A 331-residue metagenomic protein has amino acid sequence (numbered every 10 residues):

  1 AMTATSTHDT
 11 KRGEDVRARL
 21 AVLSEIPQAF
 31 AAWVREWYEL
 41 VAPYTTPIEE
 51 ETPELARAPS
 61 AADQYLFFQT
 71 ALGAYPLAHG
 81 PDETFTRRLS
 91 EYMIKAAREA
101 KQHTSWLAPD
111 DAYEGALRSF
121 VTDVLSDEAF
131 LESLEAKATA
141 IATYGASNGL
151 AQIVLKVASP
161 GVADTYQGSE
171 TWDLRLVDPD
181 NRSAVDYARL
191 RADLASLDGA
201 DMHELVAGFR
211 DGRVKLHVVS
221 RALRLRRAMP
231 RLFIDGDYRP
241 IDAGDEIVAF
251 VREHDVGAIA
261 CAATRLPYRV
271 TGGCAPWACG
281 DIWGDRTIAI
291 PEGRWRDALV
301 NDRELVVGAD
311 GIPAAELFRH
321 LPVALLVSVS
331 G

Functional and structural regions predicted by a protein language model:
A1-G331: Carbohydrate-interacting/catalytic domains
